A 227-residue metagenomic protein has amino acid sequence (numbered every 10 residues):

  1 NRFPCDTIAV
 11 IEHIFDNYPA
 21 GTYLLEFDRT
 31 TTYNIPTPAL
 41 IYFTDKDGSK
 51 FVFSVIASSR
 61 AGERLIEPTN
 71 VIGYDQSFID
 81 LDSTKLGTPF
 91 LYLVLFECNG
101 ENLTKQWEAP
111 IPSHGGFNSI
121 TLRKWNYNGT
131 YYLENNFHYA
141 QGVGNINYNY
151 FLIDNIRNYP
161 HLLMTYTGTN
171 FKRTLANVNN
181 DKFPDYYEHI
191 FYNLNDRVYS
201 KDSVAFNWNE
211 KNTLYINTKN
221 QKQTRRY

Functional and structural regions predicted by a protein language model:
N1-P68: N-terminal "mature head" segments of proteins
C5-I8, I14-F27, Y33-T37, E108-I120 (+2 more regions): Repeat-based blade/solenoid architectures
N34-T37, S77-I79, F90-L93: Compositionally biased intrinsically disordered regions enriched in Thr/Gly
G48-K85, G129-A140, P184-I190: Short beta-strand elements that form the blades of beta-propeller/WD-repeat-like and other beta-sheet-rich scaffold
L93-I146: Extracellular-facing segments of soluble proteins and assemblies that are Gly/Ser/Thr-biased and enriched in aromatics
N99, D154-I156: Short loop/turn segments that connect beta-strands within beta-propeller blades
I120-W125, N136-A140, G144-N149, N158-Y227: Short aromatic loop motif centered on NTY/YTY
